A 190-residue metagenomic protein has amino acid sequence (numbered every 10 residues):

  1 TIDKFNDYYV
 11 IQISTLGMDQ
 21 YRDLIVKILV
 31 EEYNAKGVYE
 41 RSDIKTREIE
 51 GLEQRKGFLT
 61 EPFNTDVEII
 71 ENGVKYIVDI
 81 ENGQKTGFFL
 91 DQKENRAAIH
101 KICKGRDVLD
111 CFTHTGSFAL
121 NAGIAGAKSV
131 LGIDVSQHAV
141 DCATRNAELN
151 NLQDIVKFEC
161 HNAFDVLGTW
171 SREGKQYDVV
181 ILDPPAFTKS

Functional and structural regions predicted by a protein language model:
T1-D7: Short intrinsically disordered, low-complexity coil segments enriched in acidic
D3, Y21-F88: Non-catalytic substrate-recognition/targeting regions of SAM-dependent transferases
Y8-I13: Carbohydrate-binding surface patches
S14, D43, P185: Flexible loop residues that form catalytic and substrate-binding hotspots at small-molecule/glycan-binding clefts
L16-M18: Helix N-cap motif at beta-to-alpha junctions
E61-S190: Rossmann-like S-adenosyl-L-methionine
